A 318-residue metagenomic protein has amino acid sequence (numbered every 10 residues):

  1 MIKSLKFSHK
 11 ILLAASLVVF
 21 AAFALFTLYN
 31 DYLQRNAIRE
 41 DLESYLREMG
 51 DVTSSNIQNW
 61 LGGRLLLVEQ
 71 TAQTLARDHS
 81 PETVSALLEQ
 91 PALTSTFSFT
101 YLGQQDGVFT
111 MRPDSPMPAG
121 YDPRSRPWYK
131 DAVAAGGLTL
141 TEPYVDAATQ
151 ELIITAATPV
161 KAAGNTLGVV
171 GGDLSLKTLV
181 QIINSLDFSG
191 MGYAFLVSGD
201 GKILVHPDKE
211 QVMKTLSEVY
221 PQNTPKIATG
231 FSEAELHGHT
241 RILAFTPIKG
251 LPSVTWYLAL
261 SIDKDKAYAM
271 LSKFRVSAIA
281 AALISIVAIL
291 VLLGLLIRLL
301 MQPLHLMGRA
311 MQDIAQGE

Functional and structural regions predicted by a protein language model:
M1-N36, E40, I279-I284: Extreme N-terminal signal-anchor transmembrane helix of membrane signaling/transducer proteins, especially in bacteria
L12-L13, N30-W60, A76, A267 (+5 more regions): Juxtamembrane interface helices immediately C-terminal to a transmembrane segment
S44-L140: Extracytoplasmic/periplasmic sensory segments of membrane signal-transduction proteins
S80-T96, D131, N165, V169-V212 (+3 more regions): Solvent-exposed, extracytoplasmic
L93-T96, T110-L186, Y193, E233-H237: Extracytoplasmic/periplasmic ligand-binding sensor regions of membrane-associated signaling proteins
E218-S277: Extracellular/periplasmic juxtamembrane segments that couple receptor/chemosensory ectodomains to their
I279-L295: Selective detector of the "anchor" transmembrane alpha-helix that sits immediately C-terminal
L296-E318: Membrane-proximal alpha-helical signal-transduction linkers
